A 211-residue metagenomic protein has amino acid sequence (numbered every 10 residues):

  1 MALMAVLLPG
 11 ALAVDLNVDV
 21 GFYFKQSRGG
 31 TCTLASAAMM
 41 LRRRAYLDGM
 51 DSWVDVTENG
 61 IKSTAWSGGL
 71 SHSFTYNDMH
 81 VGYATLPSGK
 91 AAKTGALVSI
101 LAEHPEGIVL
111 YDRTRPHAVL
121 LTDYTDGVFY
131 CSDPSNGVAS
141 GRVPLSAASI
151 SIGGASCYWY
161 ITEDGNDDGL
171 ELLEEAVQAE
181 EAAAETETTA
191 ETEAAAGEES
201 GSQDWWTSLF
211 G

Functional and structural regions predicted by a protein language model:
M1-V6: Bacterial N-terminal signal peptides
P9-A13: Sec/Tat signal peptide C-region and signal peptidase I cleavage site
D15-V20, A38-E180: Conserved active-site-adjacent core of cysteine acyl-enzyme catalytic domains
V18-R28: A short glycine/serine-rich beta->alpha loop
Q26-A35, A91: Soluble non-cytosolic domains of exported or imported proteins
E171-G211: Ser/Thr/Gly/Pro-rich low-complexity, disordered linker/stalk segments of secreted and cell-surface proteins
